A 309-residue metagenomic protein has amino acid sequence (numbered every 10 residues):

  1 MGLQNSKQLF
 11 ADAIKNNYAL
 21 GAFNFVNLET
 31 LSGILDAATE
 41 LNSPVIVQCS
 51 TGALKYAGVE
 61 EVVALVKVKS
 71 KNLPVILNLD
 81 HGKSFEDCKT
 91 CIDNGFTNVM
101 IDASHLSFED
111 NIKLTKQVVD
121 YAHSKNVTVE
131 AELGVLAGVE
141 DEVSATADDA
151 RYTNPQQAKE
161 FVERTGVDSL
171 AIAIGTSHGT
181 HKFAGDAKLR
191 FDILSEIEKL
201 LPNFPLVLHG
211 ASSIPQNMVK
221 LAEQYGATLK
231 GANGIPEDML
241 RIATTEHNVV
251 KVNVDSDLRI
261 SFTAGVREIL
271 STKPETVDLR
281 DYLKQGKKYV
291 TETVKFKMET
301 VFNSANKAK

Functional and structural regions predicted by a protein language model:
M1-Q4, A308-K309: Basic/polar N-terminal segments that are highly enriched at the extreme N-terminus, encompassing both cleavable
Q4-K15, V26-A53, E60-N72, I76 (+5 more regions): Alpha/beta enzyme core
I14-A22, K309: Terminal accessory/targeting
G58, D110, G286-Y289: Conserved acidic
V207-G210: Generic long, charged, amphipathic alpha-helical segments
S213: Alpha-helical and His/Cys-centered functional microenvironments
Q224, I235-K309: C-terminal alpha-helical cap/extension of soluble enzyme domains
